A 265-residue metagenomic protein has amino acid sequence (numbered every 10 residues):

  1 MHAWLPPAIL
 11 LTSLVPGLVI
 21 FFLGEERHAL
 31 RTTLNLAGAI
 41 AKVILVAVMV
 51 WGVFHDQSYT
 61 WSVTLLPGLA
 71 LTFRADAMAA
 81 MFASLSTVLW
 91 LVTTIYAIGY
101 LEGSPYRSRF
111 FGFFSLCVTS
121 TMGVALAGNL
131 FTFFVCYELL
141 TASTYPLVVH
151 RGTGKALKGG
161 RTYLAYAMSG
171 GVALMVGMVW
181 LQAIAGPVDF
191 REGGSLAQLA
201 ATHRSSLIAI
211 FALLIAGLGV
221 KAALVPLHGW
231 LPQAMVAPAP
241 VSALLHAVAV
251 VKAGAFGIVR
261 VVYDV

Functional and structural regions predicted by a protein language model:
M1-V265: ...captures the hydrophobic TM-helix bundle architecture rather than a specific catalytic motif, and can also fire on
